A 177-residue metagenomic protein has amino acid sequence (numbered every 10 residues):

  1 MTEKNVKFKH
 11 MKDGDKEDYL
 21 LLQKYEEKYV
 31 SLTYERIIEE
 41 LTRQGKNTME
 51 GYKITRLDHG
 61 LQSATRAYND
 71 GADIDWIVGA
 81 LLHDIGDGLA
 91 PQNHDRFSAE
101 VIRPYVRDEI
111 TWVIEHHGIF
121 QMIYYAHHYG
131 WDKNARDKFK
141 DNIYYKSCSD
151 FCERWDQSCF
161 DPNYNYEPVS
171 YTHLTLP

Functional and structural regions predicted by a protein language model:
M1-A90: Acidic/His-rich, divalent-metal-binding segments that scaffold phosphate/diphosphate chemistry
K24, K28, G51, I123 (+2 more regions): Intrinsically disordered, low-complexity N-terminal regions enriched in serine/proline/glycine with scattered basic
L41-M49, R154-Q157, D161, N165-Y166: Conserved NTP-donor binding/palm subdomain of two-metal-ion nucleotidyltransferases/polymerases, i.e., the charged
D58, A64-D161: Divalent metal-dependent catalytic cores for phosphoryl transfer on phosphate-bearing substrates
T172-P177: Conserved small/polar residues in nucleotide/adenosyl-binding loops
